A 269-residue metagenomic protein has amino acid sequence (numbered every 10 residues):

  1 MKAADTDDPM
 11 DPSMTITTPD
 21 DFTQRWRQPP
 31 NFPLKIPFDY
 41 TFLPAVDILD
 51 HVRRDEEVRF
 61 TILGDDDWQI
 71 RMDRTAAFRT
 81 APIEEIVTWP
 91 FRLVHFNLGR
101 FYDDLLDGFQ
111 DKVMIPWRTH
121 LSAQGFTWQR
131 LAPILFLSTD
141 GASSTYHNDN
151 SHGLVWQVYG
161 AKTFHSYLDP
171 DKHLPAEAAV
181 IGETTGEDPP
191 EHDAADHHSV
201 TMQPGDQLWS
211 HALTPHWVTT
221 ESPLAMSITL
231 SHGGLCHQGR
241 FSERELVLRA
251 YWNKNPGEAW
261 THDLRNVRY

Functional and structural regions predicted by a protein language model:
M1-V46: Fe(II)/2-oxoglutarate
D20-D21, I83, S122-A123, A142-H147: Catalytic micro-motifs at enzyme active sites that drive phosphoryl/nucleotidyl and oxygen chemistry
P37-F38, A45-L131: Signature of the catalytic double-stranded beta-helix
I134-N148, Y167-D171: Conserved short histidine dyad/triad with adjacent acidic residue
H147-N150, W156-Q157, Y167, T220-P223: Short glycine/proline-enriched turns and hinge-like loops at secondary-structure junctions
L154, E177, S222-G239: A short hydrophobic beta-strand segment most commonly corresponding to one strand of the jelly-roll/cupin
Q157-P215, L235: Double-stranded beta-helix
H198-M202, D206, L230-Y269: Conserved double-stranded beta-helix
